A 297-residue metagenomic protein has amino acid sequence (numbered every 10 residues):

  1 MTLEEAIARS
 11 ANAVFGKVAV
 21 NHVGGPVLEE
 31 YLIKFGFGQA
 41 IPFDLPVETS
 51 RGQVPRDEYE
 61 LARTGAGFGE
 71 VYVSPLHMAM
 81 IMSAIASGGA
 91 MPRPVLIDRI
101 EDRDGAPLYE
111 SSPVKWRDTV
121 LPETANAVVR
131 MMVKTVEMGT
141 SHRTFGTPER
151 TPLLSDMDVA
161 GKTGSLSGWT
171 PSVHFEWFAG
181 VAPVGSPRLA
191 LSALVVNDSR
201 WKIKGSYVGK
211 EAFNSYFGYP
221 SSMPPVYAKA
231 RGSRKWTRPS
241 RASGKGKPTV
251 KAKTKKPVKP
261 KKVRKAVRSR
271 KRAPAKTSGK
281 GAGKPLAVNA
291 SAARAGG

Functional and structural regions predicted by a protein language model:
M1-N197, W201, A287, G297: Beta-lactam-recognizing serine transpeptidase/beta-lactamase-like catalytic domain environment
L45, T119, G244-K247, K280-A282 (+1 more regions): Short linear motifs in intrinsically disordered/low-complexity regions
M91, E110, E149, G180 (+6 more regions): Compositionally biased, intrinsically disordered/low-complexity regions enriched for serine, proline and threonine
P107-S112, S206-K253, K259: Short, gly/Ser/Thr-rich active-site loops of penicillin-recognizing serine hydrolases
T140, G164, P239-A242, R268 (+2 more regions): Intrinsically disordered, low-complexity segments enriched in Ser/Pro/Gly/Ala and basic residues
G168, P248-V250, G283-A287: Intrinsically disordered, low-complexity, compositionally biased regions/tails
T249-R268, K276, K280: Compositionally biased, intrinsically disordered low-complexity segments enriched for polar/charged residues
A266-G297: Long, low-complexity, intrinsically disordered segments
